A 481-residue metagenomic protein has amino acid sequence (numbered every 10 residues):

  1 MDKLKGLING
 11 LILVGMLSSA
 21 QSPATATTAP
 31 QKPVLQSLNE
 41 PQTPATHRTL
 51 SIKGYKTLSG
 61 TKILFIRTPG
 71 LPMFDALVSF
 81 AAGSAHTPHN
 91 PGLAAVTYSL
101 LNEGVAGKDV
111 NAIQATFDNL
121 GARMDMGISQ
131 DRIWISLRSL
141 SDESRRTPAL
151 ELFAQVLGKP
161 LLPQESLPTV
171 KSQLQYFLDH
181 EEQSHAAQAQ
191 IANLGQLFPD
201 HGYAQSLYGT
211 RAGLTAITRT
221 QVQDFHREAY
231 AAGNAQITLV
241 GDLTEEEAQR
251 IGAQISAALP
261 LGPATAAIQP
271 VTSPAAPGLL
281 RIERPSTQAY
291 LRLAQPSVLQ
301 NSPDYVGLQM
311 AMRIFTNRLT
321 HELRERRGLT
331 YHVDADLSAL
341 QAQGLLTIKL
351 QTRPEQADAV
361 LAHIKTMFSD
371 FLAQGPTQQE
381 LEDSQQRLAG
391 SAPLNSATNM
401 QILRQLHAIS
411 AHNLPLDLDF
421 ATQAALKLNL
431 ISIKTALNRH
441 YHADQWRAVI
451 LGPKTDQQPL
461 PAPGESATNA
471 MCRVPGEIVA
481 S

Functional and structural regions predicted by a protein language model:
M1-N9: Bacterial N-terminal signal peptides that target proteins for export
N9-L13, L17: Hydrophobic helical h-region of N-terminal Sec-dependent signal peptides in bacterial secretory/periplasmic proteins
S22-T116, L120, Q223-R326, R447-S481: His/Glu-rich zincin catalytic helix
V34-K53, Q196-A235, A267-V271, A392 (+1 more regions): Histidine-acidic residue clusters that define the catalytic metal-binding segment of zinc metallopeptidase domains
I66, L71-T97, V110-L157, Q175 (+5 more regions): M16 family metallopeptidases and their MPP-like homologs
G104-G107, L157-E165: Short, polar/flexible loop-turn hinges at active-site or ligand-entry regions and domain interfaces
F153-L162, I255-P263, T366-G375, S466-T468 (+1 more regions): A common structural junction motif
K171, I268-P277, Q379-A389: Short proline/glycine- and acidic-rich turn/helix-capping motifs at secondary-structure junctions
